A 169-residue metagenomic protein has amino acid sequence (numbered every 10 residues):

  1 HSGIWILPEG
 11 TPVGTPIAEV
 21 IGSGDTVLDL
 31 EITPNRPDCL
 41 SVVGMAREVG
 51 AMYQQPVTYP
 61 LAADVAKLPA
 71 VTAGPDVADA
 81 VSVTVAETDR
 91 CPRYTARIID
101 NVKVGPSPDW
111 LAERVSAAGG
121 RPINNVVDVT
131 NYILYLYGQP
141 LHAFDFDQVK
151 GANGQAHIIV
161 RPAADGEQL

Functional and structural regions predicted by a protein language model:
H1-L169: RNA/tRNA-interacting regions in translation and RNA-turnover enzymes
